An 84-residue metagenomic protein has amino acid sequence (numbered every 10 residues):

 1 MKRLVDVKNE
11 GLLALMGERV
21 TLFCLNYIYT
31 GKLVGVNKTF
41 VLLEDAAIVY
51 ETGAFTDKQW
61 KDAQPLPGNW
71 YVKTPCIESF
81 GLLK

Functional and structural regions predicted by a protein language model:
K2-K84: Conserved RNA-binding domains used in RNP assembly and mRNA/RNA metabolism
